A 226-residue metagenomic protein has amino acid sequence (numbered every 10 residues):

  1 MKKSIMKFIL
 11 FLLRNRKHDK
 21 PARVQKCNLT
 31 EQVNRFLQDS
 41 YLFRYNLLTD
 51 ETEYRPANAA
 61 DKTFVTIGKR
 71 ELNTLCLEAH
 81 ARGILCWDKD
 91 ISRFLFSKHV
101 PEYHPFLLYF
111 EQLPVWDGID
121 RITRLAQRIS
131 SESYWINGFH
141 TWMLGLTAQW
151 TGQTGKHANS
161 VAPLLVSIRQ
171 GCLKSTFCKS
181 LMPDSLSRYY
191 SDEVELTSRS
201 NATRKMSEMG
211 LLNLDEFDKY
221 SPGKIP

Functional and structural regions predicted by a protein language model:
M1-I119, S133-N137: N-terminal nucleic-acid engagement/recognition segments and initiation subdomains in replication, restriction
R35, L42-L47, E51-E53, R124 (+5 more regions): Residue-level preference for alpha-helix termini and adjacent loops
E51, S160-V161, E195-L196, Y220 (+1 more regions): Residue-level signal for alpha-helical context at structural boundaries
F94-E208: P-loop NTPase catalytic core of nucleic-acid-dependent motor ATPases
M209-P226: Conserved AAA+/SF3 P-loop NTPase catalytic/coupling segment centered on the Walker-B
